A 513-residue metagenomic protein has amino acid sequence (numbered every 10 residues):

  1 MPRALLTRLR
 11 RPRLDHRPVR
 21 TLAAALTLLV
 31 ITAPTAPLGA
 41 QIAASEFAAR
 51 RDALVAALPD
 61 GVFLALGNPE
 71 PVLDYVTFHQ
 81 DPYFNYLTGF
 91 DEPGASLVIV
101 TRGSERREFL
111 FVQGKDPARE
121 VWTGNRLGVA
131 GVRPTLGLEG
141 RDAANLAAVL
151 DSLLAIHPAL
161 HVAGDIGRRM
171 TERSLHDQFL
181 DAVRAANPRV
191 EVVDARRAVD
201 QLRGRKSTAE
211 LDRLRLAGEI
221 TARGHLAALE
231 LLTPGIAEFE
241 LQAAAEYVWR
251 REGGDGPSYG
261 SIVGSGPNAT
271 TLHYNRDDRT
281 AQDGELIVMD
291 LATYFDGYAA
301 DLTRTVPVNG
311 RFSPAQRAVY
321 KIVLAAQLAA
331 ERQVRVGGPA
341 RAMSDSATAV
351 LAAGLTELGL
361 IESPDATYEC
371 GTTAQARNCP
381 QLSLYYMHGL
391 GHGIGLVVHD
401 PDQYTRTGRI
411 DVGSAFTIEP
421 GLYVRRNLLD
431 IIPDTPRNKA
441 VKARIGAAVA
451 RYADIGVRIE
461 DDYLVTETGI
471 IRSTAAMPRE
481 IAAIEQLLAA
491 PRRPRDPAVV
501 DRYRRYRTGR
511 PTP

Functional and structural regions predicted by a protein language model:
M1-R17: N-terminal secretory signal peptides that target proteins for export/translocation
L6-L9, L38-P513: Active-site neighborhoods and metal-handling regions in enzymes and metal-associated proteins
D15, L26-T27, L38, L146: Generic short amphipathic/hydrophobic targeting helices enriched at N-termini, encompassing Sec-type signal peptides
T21-T35: Bacterial N-terminal signal peptides
